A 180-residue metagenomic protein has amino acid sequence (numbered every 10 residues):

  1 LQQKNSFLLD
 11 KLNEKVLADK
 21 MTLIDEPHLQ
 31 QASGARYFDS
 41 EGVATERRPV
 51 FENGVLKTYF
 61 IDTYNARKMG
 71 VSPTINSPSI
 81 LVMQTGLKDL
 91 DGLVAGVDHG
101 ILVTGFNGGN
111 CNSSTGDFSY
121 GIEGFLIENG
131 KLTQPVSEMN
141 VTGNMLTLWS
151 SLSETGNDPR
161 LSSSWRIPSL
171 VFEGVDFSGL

Functional and structural regions predicted by a protein language model:
L1-N5: Mature, solvent-exposed C-terminal subdomains and processed small-chain segments of exported/organellar
S6-L180: Dual-mode signal for accessory low-complexity, basic/Gly-rich regions
